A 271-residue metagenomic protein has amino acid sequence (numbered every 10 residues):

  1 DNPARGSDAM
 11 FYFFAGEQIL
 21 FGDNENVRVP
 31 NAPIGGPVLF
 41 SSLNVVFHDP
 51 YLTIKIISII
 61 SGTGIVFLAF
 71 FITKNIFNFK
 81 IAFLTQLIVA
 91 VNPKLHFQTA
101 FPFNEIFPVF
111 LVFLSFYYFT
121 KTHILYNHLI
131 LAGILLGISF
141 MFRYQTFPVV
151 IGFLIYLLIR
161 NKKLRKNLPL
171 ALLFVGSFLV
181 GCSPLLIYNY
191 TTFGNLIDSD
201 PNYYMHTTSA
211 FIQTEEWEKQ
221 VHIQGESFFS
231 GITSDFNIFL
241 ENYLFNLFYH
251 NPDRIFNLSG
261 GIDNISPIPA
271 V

Functional and structural regions predicted by a protein language model:
N2-M10, L20-S41, V45-V46: Membrane-proximal lumenal/periplasmic loop motifs of glycosylation machinery
A32, K94-F107: Short acidic/glycine- and proline-prone juxtamembrane loop motifs at membrane-interface regions of multi-pass membrane
T53-F77, L114: Transmembrane-helix motifs of polytopic, lipid-linked glycan transferases
I76-F77, S115-L131, S139, I159-N161: Membrane-interface transmembrane helices that cradle and orient dolichyl/undecaprenyl
T85-P93, F97, Y117, L136-F140: Short helix- or helix-capping micro-motifs that position conserved polar/aromatic residues at function-defining sites
T85-Q86, L129-R143, V150-L154, F178-V180: Membrane-interface alpha helices of multi-pass inner-membrane proteins
K121-L125, V149-C182, L186-I187, T192: Perimembrane helix-loop-helix junctions
P169-V271: Membrane-lumen/periplasm interface segments of specific transmembrane helices in polyprenyl phosphate-linked
